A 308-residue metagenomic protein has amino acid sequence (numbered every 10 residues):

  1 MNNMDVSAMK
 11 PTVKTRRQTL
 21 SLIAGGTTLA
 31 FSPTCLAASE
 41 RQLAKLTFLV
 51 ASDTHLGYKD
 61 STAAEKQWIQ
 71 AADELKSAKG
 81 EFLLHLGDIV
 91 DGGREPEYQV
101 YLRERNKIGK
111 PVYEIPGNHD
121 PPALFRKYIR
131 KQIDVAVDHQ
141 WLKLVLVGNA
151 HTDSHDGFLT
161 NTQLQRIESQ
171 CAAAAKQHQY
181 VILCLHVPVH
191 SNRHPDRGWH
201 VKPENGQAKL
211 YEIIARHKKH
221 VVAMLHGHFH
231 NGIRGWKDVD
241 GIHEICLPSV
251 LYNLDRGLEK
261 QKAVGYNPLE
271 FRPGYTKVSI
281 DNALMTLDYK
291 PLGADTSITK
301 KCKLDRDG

Functional and structural regions predicted by a protein language model:
M1-K14: N-terminal secretory signal peptides
K14-A30: N-terminal export leaders
L22-G26, A37-V100: N-terminal active-site segment of His-dependent metallophosphoesterases
Q42, T62, I213, G232-G308: Binuclear metal-dependent phosphoesterase catalytic core
F48-W68, D91-G92, P122-K131, T152-N161 (+2 more regions): Acidic/histidine-rich helix-loop elements that form or flank divalent-metal/phosphate-binding sites at the catalytic
A51-S52, L83-D88, V112-N118, V147 (+3 more regions): Active-site neighborhood of phospho(di)ester-bond hydrolases with catalytic His/Asp-centered motifs
G57-K59, D91-P96, H119-L124, T152-H155 (+3 more regions): Active-site environment of divalent metal-dependent phosphoester hydrolases
D73-F82, D156-H243: His/acidic metal-ligating clusters that form di-metal
